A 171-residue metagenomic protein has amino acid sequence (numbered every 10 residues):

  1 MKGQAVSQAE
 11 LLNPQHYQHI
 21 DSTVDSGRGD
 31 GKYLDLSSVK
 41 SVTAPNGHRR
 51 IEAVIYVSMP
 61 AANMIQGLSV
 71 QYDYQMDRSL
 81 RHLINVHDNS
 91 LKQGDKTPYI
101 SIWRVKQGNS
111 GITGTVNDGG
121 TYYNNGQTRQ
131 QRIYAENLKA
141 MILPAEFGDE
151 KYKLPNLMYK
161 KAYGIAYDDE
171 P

Functional and structural regions predicted by a protein language model:
G3-L68, D73-P171: N-terminal secretory-pathway/extracellular module detecting exported/lumenal segments and adjacent signal-anchor/first
